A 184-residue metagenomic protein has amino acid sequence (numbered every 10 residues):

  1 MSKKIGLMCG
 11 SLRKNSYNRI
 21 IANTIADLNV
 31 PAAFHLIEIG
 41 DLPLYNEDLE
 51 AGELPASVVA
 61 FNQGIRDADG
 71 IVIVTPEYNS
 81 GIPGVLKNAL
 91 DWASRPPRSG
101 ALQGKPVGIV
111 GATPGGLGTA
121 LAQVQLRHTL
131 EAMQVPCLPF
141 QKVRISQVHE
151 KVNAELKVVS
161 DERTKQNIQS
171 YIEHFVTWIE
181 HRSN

Functional and structural regions predicted by a protein language model:
S2-P31: N-terminal beta1-alpha1 ligand-phosphate binding loop
K4, A33-H35, P106: Residues at the starts of beta-strands that form the adenosine-phosphate
V30-H35, P136: A generic structural motif
I39-P55, V152: N-terminal beta-loop-helix "entrance" segment that forms/cooperates in small-molecule cofactor or anionic ligand
E53-Q134: Helix-loop-strand module that forms the ligand-binding subsite of alpha/beta enzymes
P136-N184: Glycine-rich phosphate/pyrophosphate-binding loop and the adjoining helix
